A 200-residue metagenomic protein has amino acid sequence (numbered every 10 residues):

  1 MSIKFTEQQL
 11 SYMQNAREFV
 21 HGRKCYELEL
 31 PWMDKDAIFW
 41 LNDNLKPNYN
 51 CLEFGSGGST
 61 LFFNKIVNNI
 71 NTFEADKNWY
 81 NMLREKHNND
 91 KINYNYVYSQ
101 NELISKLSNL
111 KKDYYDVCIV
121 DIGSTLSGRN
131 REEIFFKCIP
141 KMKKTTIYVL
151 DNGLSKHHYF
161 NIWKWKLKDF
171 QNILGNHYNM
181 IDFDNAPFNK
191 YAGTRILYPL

Functional and structural regions predicted by a protein language model:
K4-N48: Class I SAM-dependent methyltransferase Rossmann-like catalytic core, especially the SAM/SAH-binding loop
Q14-K24, L45-I66, N172-H177, T194-L200: N-terminal pre-catalytic "stem/leader" segment of glycosyltransferase-like enzymes
R23-L30, V117-L126: Surface-exposed cleft-lining segments at the edges of enzyme active sites
P31-E102: SAM cofactor-binding core of SAM-dependent methyltransferases, primarily the Rossmann-like beta-alpha-beta module
C51, T72, I119, V149-L150: Generic enzyme active-site microenvironment
G55, D76, G123, G153-L154: Anionic group-transfer/hydrolysis microenvironments
S108-V117: A short acidic, Gly/Pro-enriched loop at the edge of an enzyme's catalytic core that lines a small-molecule cofactor
V117, S124-L200: C-terminal substrate-binding/active-site "lid" region of AdoMet-derived donor-dependent transferases
